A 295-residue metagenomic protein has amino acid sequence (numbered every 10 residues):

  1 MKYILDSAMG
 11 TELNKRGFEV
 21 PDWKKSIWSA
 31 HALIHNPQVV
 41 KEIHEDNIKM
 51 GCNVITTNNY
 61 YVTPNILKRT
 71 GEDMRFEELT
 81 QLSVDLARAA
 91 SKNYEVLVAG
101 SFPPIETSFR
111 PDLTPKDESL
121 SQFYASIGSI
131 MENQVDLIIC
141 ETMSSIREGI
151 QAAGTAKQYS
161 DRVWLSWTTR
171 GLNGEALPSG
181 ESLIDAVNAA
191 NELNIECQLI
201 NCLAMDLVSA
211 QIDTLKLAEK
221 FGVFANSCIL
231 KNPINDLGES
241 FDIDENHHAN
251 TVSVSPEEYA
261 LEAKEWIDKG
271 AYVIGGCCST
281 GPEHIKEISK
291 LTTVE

Functional and structural regions predicted by a protein language model:
M1-E295: Domain-level signal for soluble alpha/beta catalytic cores
